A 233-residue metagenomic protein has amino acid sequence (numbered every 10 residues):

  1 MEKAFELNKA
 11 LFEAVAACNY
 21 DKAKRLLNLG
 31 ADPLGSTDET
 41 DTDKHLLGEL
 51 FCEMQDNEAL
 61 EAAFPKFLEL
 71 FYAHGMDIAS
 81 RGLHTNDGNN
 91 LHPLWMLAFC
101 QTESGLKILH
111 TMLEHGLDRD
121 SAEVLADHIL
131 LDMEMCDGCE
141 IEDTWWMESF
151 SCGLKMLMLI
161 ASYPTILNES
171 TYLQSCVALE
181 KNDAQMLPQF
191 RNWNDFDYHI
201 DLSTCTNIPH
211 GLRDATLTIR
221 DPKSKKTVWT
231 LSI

Functional and structural regions predicted by a protein language model:
E2-E6, A10, H115-D118, G138-I233: Ankyrin-repeat-protein effector appendages
K3-E13, G35-D56, S80-F99, D120-E142 (+2 more regions): Ankyrin-repeat boundary/"N-cap" motif
C18, A63, Q101-S104, N182: Ankyrin-repeat intra-repeat helix-capping/turn positions
R25-D32, F67-D77, H110-D118, M158-I166 (+1 more regions): Ankyrin repeat domain, specifically the short helix-to-loop turn at the C-terminus of the second helix of each repeat
P33, G75, I129-D132, K155 (+1 more regions): Residue-level detector of intrinsically disordered terminal segments
N57-F64, E103-K107, G153: Coil-to-helix interface segments in alpha-helical RNA-associated scaffolds, predominantly tandem hairpin repeats
